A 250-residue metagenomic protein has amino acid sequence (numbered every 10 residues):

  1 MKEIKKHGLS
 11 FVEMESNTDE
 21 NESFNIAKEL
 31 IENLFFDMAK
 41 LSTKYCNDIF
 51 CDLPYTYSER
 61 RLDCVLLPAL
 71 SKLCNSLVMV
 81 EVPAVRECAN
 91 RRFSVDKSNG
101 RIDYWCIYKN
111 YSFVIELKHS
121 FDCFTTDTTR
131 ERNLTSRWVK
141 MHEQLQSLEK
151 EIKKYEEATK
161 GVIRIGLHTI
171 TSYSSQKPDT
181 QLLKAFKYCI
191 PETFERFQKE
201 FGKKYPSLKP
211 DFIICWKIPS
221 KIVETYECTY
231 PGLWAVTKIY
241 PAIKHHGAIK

Functional and structural regions predicted by a protein language model:
M1-L73: Interdomain/boundary linker segments immediately adjacent to catalytic/signaling cores
D19-F24, C46-I49, C74-N75, C88-K97 (+2 more regions): Intrinsically disordered, low-complexity coil segments
L34, M38, S42, L66-C74 (+3 more regions): Hydrophobic, Leu/Ile/Phe/Ala-enriched alpha-helical segments that form helix-helix packing faces
T43-L62, M79-E81, K153-L167, L208: Short glycine-rich, low-complexity/disordered patches
D52-Y55, S71-S98, D103-I107: A short acidic/basic microdomain associated with nuclease active sites
D103-T125: Conserved catalytic cores of phosphodiester-cleaving nucleases, focusing on short active-site segments
L117-A185: Catalytic cores of nucleic-acid endonucleases
Y155-K250: Glycine-rich, aromatic-bearing surface loops/beta-hairpins
